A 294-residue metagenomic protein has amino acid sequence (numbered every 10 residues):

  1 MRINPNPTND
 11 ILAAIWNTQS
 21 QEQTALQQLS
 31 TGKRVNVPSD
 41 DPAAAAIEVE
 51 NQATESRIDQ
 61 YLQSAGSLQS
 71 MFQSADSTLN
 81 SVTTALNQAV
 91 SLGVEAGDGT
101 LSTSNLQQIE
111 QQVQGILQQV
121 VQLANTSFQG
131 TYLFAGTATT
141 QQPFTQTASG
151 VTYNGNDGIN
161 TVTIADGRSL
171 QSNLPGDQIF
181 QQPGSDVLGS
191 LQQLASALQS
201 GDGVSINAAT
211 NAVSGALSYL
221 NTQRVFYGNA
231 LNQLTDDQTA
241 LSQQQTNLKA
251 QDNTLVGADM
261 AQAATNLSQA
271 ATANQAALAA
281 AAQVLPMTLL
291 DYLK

Functional and structural regions predicted by a protein language model:
M1-T140, Q192-K294: Amphipathic alpha-helical polymerization modules
Q142-S200: Cysteine-poor, low-complexity segments in flexible/peripheral regions
